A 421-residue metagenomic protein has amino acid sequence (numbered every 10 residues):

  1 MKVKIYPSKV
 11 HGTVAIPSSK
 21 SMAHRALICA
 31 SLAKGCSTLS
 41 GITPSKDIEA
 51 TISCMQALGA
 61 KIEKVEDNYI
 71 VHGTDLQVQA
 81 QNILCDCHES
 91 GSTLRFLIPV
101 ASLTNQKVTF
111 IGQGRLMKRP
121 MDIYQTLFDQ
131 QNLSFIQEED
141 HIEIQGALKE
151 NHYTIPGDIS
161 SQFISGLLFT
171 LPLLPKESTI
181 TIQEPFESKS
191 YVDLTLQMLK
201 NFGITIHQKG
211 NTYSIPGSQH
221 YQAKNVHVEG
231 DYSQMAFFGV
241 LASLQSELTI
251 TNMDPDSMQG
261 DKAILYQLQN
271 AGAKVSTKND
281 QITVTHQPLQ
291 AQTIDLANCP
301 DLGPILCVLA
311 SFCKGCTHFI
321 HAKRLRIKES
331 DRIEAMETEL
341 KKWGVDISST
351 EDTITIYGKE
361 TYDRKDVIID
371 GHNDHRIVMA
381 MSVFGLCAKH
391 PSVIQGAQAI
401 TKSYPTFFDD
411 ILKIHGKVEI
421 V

Functional and structural regions predicted by a protein language model:
M1-V421: Short, structured segments at the rim of ligand-binding sites
